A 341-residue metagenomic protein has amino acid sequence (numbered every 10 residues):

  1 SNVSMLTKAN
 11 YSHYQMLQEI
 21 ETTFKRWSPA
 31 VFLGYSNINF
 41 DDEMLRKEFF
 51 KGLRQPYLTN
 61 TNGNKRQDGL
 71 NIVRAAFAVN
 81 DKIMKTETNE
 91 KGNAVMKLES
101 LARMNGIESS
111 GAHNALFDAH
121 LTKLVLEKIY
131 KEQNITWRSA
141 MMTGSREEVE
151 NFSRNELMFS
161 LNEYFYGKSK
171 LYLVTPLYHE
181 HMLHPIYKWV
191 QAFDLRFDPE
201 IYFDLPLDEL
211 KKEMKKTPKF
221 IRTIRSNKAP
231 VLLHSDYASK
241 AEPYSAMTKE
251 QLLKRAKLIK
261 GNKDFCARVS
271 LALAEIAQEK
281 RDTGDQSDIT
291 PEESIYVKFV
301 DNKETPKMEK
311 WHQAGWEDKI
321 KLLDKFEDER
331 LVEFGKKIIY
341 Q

Functional and structural regions predicted by a protein language model:
S1-M5, F24-Q133, A140, W311-Q341: Metal-dependent phosphoesterase core characteristic of DEDDh/y 3'-5' exonuclease domains
N2-D81, S239-L252, K260-E293, V300-K303: Conserved DEDDh/DEDDy metal-dependent 3′-5′ exonuclease domain
Y11-Y14, F24, F32, F40 (+15 more regions): Phenylalanine-focused residue identity feature
E19-E21, E43, E48, E87-E90 (+20 more regions): Glutamate identity and glutamate-enriched acidic tracts
T23-F24, H113, H179-H184: A general structural signal for short secondary-structure junctions and capping/turn motifs
R26, R46, R54, R66 (+11 more regions): Arginine residue identity/basic-tract feature
K128-K263: Acidic two-metal-ion nuclease catalytic site recognized across multiple nuclease folds, prominently DnaQ/RNase D-T
F203, E209-Q341: Non-catalytic terminal regions of proteins
